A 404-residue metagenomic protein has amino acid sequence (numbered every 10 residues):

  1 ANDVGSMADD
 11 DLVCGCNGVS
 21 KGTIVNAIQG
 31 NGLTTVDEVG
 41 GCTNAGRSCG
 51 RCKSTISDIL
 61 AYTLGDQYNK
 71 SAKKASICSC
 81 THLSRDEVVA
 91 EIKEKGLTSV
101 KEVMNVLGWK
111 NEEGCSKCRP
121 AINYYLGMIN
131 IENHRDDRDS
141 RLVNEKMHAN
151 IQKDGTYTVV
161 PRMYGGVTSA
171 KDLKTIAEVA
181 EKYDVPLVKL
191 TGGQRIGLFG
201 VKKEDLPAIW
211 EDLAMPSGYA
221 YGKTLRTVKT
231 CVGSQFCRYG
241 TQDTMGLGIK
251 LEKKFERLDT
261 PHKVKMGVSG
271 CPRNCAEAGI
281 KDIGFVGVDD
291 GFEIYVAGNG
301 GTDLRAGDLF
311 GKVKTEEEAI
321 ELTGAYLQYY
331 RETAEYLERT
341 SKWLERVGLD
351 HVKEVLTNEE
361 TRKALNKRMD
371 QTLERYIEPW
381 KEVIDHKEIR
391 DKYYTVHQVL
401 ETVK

Functional and structural regions predicted by a protein language model:
A1-N26, G30-G32, C42-I77: Helix-rich C-terminal "cap"/substrate-channel and partner-interaction subdomain that packs against the flavin-binding
G15, T55, S79, S84 (+2 more regions): Small-residue-enriched alpha-helical segments and adjacent helix-cap loops that form tight helix-helix packing
V25, S54, I59-A61, V89 (+4 more regions): Charge-rich, low-aromatic oligomerization/scaffolding segments with amphipathic character
V36, T55-A75, V100, K117-V143 (+1 more regions): Non-heme iron-sulfur electron-transfer modules
D37, K101-E102, S116, H134-D136 (+6 more regions): Flexible, glycine/charged-enriched surface loops at secondary-structure junctions
I59, T230-C231, K265-R273, T340-V352 (+1 more regions): A glycine-rich phosphate-binding loop feature that marks nucleotide/adenosyl-phosphate handling sites
R138-S169: N-terminal basic/disordered segments at the start of proteins
G270, N274, G279-R339: Mobile "lid/hinge" segments at catalytic clefts and subdomain interfaces of large enzymes
